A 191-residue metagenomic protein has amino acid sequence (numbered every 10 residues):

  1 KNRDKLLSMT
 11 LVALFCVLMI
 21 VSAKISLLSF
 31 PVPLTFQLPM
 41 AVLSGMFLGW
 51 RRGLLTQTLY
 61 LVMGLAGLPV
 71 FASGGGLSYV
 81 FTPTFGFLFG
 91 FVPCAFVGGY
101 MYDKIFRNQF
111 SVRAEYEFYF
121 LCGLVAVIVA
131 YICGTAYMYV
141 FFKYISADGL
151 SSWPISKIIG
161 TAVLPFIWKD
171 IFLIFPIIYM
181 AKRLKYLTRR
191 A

Functional and structural regions predicted by a protein language model:
K1, L7-S8, L14, V21 (+1 more regions): Short helix-perturbing small/polar motifs within transmembrane alpha-helices
K1-T56, A66: Hydrophobic transmembrane alpha-helices
N2-K5, P31-V32, A72, L77 (+2 more regions): Helix-boundary and loop/linker segments of multi-pass membrane transporters
D4-V12, Q37-A41, G53, P83 (+5 more regions): Residue-level signature of transmembrane alpha-helical entry/exit and packing/kink sites in multi-pass membrane
A13-V17, V21, P39, L43 (+7 more regions): Residue-level signature of the transmembrane alpha-helical core of multi-pass small-molecule transporters
L18, S22, S26, S44 (+10 more regions): Alpha-helical membrane-inserting segments
A23-P33, L59-C94: Interfacial aromatic-anchored transmembrane helix boundaries in multi-pass membrane proteins
Q109-A191: Membrane-embedded alpha-helical hairpins and interfacial helices in multi-pass inner-membrane proteins
